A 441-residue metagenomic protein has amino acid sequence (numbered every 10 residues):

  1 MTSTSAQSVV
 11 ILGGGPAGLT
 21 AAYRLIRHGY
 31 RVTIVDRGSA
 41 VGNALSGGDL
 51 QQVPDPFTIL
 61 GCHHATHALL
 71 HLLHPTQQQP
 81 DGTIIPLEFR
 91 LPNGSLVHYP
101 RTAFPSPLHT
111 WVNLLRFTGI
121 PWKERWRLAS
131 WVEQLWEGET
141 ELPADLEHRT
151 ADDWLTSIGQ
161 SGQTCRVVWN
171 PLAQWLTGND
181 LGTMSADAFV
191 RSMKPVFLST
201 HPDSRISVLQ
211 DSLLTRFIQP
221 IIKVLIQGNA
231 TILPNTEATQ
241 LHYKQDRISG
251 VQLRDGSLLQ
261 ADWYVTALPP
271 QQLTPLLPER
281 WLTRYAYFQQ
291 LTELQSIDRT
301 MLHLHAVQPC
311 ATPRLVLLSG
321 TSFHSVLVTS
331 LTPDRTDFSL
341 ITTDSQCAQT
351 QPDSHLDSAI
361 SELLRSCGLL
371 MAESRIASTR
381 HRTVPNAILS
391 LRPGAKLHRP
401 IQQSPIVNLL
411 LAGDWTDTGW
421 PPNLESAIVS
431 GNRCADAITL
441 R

Functional and structural regions predicted by a protein language model:
Q7-I34: N-terminal Rossmann-like FAD-binding beta1-loop-alpha1 element of flavoenzymes
A17, A40, Q271: Conserved Rossmann-like nucleotide-cofactor binding loop
I26-G48: Glycine-rich FAD pyrophosphate-binding loop
H28, T236-D353: Mid-domain catalytic core of redox enzymes that form a hydrophobic substrate pocket/lid adjacent to a catalytic redox
G42-C62, S130-W131, L135-E139: Glycine-rich active-site loop/strand segments that organize a redox cofactor
T66-H67, H71-L72, Q77-A186: Mobile amphipathic helical/loop "lid" adjacent to a hydrophobic cofactor/ligand pocket
S192-R254, L259: Helical element adjacent to the flavin cofactor pocket in flavoenzyme catalytic cores
S325-R441: Conserved flavin/dinucleotide-binding core of flavoenzymes
